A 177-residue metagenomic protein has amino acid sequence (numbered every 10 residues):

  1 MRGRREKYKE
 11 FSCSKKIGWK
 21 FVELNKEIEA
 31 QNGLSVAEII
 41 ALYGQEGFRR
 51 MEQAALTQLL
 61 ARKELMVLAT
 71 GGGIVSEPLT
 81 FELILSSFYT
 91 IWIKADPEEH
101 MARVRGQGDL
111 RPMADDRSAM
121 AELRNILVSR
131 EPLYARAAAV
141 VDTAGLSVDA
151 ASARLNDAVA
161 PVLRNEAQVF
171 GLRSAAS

Functional and structural regions predicted by a protein language model:
M1-C13: Glycine-rich phosphate-binding P-loop
V22, Y89-I91, A139-V141: Hydrophobic/aromatic beta-strand patches that form the interior of the parallel beta-sheet core in alpha/beta enzyme
E23-L85, L133: ATP-dependent small-molecule kinase phosphotransfer cores that center on conserved nucleotide phosphate-binding segments
N32, E52, L60, V104-R105 (+3 more regions): Short, flexible helix/strand-to-coil boundary loops that buttress conserved ligand/catalytic motifs in alpha/beta
G72-I74, D96-E98, L146: Short glycine-rich anion-binding loops that position phosphate/pyrophosphate groups of nucleotides and phosphorylated
S86-E131: A glycine- and Lys/Arg-enriched "phosphate-lid" helix/loop adjacent to the NTP-binding pocket of small-molecule kinases
V128-S177: NTP-dependent small-molecule kinase module
